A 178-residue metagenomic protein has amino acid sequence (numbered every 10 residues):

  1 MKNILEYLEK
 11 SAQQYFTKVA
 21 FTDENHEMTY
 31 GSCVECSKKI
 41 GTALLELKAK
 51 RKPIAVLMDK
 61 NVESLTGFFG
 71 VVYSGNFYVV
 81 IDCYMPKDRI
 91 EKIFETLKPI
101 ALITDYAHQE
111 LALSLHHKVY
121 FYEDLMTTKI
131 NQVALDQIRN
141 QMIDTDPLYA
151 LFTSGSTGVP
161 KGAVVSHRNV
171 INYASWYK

Functional and structural regions predicted by a protein language model:
M1-N169: Carrier-protein-dependent adenylate-forming modules in NRPS/ANL systems
S175-Y177: Conserved N-terminal segment of class I S-adenosyl-L-methionine
